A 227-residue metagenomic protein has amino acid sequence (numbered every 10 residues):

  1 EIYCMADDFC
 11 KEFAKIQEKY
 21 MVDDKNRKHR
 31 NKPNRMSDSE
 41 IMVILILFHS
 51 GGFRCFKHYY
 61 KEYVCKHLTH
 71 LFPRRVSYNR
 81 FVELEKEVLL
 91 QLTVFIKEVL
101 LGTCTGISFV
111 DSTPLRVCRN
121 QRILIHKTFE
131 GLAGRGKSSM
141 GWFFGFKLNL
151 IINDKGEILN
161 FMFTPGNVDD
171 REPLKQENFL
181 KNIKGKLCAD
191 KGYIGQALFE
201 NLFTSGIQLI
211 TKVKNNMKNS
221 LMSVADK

Functional and structural regions predicted by a protein language model:
E1-K227: Short alpha-helical elements
